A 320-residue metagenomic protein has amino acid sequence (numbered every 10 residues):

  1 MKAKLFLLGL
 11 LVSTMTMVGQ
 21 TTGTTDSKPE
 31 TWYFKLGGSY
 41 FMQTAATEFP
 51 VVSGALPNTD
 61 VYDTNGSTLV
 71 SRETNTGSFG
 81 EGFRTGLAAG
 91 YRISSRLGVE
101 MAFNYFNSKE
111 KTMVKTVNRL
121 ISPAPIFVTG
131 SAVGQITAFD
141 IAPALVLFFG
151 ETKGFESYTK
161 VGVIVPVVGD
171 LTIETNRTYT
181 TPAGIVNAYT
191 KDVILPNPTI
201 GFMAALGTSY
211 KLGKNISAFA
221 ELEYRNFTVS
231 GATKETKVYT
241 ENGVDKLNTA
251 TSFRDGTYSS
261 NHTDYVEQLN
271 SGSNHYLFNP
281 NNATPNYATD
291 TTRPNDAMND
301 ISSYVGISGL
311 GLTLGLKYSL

Functional and structural regions predicted by a protein language model:
M1-E30, L320: Cleavable N-terminal export/targeting peptides
G19-P50, G154-E156, H275-N281, N295-M298: Outer-membrane beta-barrel biogenesis signature
Y33, Y304-L320: Outer-membrane beta-barrel "beta-signal"
G38, L87-Y91, M101, I141-L147 (+4 more regions): Residues on the lipid-exposed face of transmembrane beta-strands in outer-membrane beta-barrel proteins
T44-G80, N107-D140, P166-T199, G231-S271 (+1 more regions): Extracellular/periplasm-exposed beta-strand and loop segments of Gram-negative cell-envelope proteins, dominated by
R96-V99, K153-F155, N215-A218: Repeated loop/turn-to-beta-strand initiation elements of outer-membrane beta-barrel proteins
Y210-F219, T228-E235: Substrate-binding/catalytic groove segments of enzymes that remodel or degrade extracellular structural polymers
